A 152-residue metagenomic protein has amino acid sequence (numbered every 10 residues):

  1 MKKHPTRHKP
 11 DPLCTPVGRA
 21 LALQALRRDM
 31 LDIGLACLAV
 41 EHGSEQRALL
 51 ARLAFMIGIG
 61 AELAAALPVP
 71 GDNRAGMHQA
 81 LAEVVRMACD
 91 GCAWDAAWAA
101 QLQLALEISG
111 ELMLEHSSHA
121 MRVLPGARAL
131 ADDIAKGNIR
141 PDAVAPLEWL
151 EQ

Functional and structural regions predicted by a protein language model:
M1-L26, R128-Q152: Terminal, compositionally biased segments
H4, H8, H42, H78 (+1 more regions): Histidine (H) residue identity feature
R7-A64: Short terminal alpha-helical segments
D11, D29-D32, D72, D90 (+3 more regions): Acidic-enriched, low-complexity/disordered segments with a strong bias for Aspartate over Glutamate
P16, A22-A25, D29, A36 (+6 more regions): Charge-rich, solvent-exposed alpha-helical interaction surfaces
A20, Q24, G43-A54, G71-A75 (+2 more regions): Alpha-solenoid helical-repeat scaffolds
G58-E115: Long, low-complexity or tandemly repetitive, helically biased scaffold regions used for multimeric assembly/adhesion
C92-Q152: Amphipathic alpha-helical binding modules
